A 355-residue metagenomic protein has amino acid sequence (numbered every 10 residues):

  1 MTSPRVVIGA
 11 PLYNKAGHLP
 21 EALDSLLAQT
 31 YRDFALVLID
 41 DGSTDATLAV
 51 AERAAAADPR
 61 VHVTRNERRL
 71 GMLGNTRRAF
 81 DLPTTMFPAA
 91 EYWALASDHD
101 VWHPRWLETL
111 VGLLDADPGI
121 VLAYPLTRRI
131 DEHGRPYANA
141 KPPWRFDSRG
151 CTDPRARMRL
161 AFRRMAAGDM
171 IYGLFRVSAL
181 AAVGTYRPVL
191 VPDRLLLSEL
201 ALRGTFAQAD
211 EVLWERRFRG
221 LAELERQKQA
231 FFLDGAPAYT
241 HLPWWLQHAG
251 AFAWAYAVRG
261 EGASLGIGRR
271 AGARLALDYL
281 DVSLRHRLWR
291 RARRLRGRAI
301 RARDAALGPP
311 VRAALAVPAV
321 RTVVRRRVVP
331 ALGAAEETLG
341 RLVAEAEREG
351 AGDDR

Functional and structural regions predicted by a protein language model:
M1-L233: Nucleotide-sugar donor-binding/catalytic module of glycosyltransferases that assemble extracellular/cell-envelope
D153, R157-D169, V177-S178, G184-R355: C-terminal subregions of glycosyltransferases and related glycan-biosynthesis enzymes
